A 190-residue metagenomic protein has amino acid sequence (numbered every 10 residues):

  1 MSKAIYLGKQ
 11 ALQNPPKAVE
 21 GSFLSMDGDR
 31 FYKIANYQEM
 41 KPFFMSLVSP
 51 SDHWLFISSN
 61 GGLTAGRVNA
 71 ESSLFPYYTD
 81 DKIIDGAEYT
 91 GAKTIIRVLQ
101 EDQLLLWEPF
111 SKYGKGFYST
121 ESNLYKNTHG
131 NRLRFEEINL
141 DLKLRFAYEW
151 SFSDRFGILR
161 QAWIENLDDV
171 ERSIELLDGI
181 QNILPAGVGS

Functional and structural regions predicted by a protein language model:
M1-S190: Anionic coordination/interaction segments
